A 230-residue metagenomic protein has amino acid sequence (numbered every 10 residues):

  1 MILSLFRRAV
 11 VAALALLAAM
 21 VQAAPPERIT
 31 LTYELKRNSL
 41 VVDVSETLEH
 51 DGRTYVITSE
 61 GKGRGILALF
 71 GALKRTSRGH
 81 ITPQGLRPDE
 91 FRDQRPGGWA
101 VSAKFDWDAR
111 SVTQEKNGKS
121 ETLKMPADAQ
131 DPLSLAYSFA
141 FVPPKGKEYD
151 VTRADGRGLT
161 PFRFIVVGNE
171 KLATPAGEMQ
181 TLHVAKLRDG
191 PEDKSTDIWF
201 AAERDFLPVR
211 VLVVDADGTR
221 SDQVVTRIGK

Functional and structural regions predicted by a protein language model:
M1, Q22-A24: Absolute protein N-terminus
I2-V10: Bacterial N-terminal signal peptides that target proteins for export
F6, A19-M20: N-terminal twin-arginine translocation
A9-A12, A202: Hydrophobic residues within membrane-embedded alpha helices
V11-A19: Bacterial N-terminal signal peptides
M20-V21, A127, E203: Residue-level detector of alpha-helical hydrophobic segments embedded in or interacting with membranes
A24-W107, F141-K230: Acidic, serine/threonine-rich low-complexity disordered tracts
G98-A140: Hydrophobic, well-structured mid-protein blocks that either form specific transmembrane helices
